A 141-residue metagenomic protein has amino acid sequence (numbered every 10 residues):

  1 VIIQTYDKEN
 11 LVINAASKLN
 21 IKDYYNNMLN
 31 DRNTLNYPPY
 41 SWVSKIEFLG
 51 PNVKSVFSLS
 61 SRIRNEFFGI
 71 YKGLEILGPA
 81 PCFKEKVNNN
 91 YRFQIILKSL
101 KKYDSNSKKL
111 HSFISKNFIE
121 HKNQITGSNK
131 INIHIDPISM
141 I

Functional and structural regions predicted by a protein language model:
V1-I141: Accessory helical-bundle/CTD segments and flexible terminal tails appended to RecA-like ATPase motors
